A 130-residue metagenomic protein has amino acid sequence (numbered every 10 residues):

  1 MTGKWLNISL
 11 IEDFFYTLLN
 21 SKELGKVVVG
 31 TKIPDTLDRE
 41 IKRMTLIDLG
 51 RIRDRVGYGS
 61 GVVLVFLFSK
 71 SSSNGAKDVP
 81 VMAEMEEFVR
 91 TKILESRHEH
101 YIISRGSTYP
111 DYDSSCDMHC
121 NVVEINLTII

Functional and structural regions predicted by a protein language model:
M1-V27, D48-I130: Charged, amphipathic alpha-helical segments and their flanking helix caps
V29-E40: Short acidic low-complexity segments
R39-L49: A short, hydrophobic beta-strand-centered structural micro-motif
